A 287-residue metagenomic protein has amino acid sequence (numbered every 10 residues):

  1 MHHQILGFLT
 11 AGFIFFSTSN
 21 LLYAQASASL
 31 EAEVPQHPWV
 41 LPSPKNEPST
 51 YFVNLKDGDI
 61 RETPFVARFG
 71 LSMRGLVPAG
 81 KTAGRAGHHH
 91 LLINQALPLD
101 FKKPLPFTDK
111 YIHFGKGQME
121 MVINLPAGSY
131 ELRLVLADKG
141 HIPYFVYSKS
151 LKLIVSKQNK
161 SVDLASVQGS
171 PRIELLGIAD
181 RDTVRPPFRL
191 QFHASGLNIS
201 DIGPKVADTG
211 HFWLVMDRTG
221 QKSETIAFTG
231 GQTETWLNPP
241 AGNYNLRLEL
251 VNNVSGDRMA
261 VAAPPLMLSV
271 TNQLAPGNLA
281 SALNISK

Functional and structural regions predicted by a protein language model:
A28-E62, S156-R185, N278-K287: Short, compositionally biased P/S/T/A/G/V-rich stretches that sit at domain boundaries
G70-K81, H193-G203: Short amphipathic, basic-aromatic surface patches that mediate peripheral association with negatively charged
P78-A83, D138-S148, D201-P204, V254-A263: Beta-sandwich strand segments
H88-L91, G210-L214: Short beta-strand elements bearing conserved aromatic residues within extracellular beta-rich modules
K110-G117, E224-G231: Short beta-strand segments within Ig-like beta-sandwich modules, predominantly Fibronectin type-III
I123-S129, W236-N243: Surface-exposed, short loops/turns at beta-strand junctions within beta-sandwich domains
F145-V162, V261-I285: Short beta-strand elements
